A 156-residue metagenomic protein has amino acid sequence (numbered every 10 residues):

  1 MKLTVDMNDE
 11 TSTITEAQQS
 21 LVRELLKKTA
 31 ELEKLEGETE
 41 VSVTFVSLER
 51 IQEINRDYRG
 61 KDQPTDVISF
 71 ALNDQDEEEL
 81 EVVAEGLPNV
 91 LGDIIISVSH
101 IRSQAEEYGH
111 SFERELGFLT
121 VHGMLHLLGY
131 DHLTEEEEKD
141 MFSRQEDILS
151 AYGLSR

Functional and structural regions predicted by a protein language model:
M1-G117, L128-R156: An acidic/histidine-cluster motif and surrounding catalytic segment that typifies divalent-metal-assisted enzyme active
L125: Periplasmic solute-binding protein
